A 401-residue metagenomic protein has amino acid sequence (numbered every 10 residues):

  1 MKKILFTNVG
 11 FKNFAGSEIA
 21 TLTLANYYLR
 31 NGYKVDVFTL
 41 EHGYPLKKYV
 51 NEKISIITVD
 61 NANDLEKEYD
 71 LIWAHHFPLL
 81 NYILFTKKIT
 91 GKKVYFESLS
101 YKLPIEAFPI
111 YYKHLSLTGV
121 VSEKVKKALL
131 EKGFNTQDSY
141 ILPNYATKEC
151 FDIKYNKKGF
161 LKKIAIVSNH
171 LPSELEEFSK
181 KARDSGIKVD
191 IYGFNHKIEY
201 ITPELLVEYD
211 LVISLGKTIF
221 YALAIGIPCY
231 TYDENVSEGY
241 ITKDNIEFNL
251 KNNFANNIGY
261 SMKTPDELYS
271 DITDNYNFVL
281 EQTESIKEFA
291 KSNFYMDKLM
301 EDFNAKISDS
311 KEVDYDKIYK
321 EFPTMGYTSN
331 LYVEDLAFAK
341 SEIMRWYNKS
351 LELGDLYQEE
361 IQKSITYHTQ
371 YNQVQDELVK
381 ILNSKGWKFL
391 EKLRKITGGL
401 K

Functional and structural regions predicted by a protein language model:
T7-A15, I19-V59: N-terminal strand-loop element at the rim of the active site of nucleotide-sugar-dependent glycosyltransferases
G16, N156-K157, I258-Y327: A charged, aromatic-enriched C-terminal amphipathic alpha-helix characteristic of glycosyltransferases across folds
A74-L79, S98: Short His-centered aromatic/hydrophobic patch
F96, I105-V120, L205-L206: A conserved, positively charged/aromatic
E106, L115-Q137: A short, active-site helix/loop in glycosyltransferases that binds the activated sugar's phosphate group
E106-P109, L130-E131, Y140-F160, Y200: Acidic anion/phosphate-binding donor-loop and adjacent secondary structure in glycosyltransferase catalytic cores
T218-E281: Catalytic binding pocket for nucleotide-activated donors in carbohydrate/polymer assembly enzymes
D316-K401: Boundary detector for helix-to-coil junctions that initiate low-complexity/charged tails
